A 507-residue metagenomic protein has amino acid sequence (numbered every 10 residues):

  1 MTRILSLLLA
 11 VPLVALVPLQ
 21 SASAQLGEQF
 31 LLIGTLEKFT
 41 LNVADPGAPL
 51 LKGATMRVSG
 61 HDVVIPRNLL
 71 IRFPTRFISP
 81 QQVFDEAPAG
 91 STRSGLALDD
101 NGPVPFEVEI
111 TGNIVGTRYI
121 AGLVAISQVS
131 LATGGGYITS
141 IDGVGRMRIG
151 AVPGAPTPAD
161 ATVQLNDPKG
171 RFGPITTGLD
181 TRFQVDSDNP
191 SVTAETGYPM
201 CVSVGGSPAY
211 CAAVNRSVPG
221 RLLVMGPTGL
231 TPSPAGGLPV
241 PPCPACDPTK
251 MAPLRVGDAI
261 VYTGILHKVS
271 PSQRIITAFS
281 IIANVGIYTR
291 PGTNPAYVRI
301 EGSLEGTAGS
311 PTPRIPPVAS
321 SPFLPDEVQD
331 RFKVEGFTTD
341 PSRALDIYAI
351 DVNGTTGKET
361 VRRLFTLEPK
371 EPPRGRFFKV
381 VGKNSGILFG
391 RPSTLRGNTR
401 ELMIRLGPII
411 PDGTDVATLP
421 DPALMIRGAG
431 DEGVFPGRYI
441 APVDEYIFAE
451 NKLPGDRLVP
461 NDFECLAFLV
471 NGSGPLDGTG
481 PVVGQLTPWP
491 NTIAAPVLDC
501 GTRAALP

Functional and structural regions predicted by a protein language model:
M1-I4: Positively charged n-region of N-terminal signal peptides that target proteins for export
S6-V17: Bacterial N-terminal signal peptides
L16-A24: Bacterial Sec-dependent signal peptides at the C-terminal "C-region" and cleavage site
S23-P507: Short, flexible, surface-exposed loop segments at domain boundaries
